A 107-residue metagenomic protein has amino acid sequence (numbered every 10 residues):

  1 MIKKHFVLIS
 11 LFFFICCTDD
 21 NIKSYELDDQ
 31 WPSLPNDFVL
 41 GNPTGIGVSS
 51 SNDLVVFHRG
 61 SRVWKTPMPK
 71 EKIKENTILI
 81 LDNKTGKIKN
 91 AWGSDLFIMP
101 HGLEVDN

Functional and structural regions predicted by a protein language model:
M1-I2: N-terminal secretory signal peptides that target proteins for export/translocation
H5-F14: Sec-dependent N-terminal signal peptides
C17-N107: Sequence-structural signature of mature extracellular/luminal beta-sheet repeat domains, prominently beta-propellers
